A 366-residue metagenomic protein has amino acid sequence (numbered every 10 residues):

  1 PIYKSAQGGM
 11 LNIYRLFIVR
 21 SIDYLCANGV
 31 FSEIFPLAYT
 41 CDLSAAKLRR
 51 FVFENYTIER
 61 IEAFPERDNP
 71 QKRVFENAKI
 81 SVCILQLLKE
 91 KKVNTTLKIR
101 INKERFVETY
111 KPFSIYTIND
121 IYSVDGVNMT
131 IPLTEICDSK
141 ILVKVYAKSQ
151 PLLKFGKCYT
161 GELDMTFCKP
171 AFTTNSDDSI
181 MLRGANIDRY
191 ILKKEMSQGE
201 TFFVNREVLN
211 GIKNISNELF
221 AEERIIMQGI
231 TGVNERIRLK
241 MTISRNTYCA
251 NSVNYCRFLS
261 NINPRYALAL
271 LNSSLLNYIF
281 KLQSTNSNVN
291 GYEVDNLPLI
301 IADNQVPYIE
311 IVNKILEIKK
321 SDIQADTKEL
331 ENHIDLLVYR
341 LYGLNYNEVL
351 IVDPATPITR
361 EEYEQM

Functional and structural regions predicted by a protein language model:
P1-F172, Y248-V253, L259-P264, N286-V294: Signature of N6-adenine DNA methyltransferases within the class I
S21-N28, K91, V253-P264, N277-Q283 (+2 more regions): Proline-centric
F35-Y39, P65, K89-K91, Y159 (+7 more regions): Short, flexible loop/turn elements at secondary-structure junctions
Y39-L43, D68-Q71, D188-I191, V233-I237 (+2 more regions): Flexible loop/turn segments at secondary-structure boundaries
V82-Q86, M181, I226, Y255 (+2 more regions): Conserved hydrophobic/aromatic beta-strand scaffold that supports enzyme active sites
N94-T96, Y190-K193, E235-R238, R265-Y266 (+2 more regions): Short helix/loop capping segments that flank catalytic or ligand/cofactor-binding pockets
I121-R257: Polyanion-binding catalytic cores of nucleic-acid enzymes and NTP/SAM-utilizing transferases
S123-D164, L182-A185, I301-M366: Non-catalytic DNA-recognition/assembly elements of restriction-modification systems
